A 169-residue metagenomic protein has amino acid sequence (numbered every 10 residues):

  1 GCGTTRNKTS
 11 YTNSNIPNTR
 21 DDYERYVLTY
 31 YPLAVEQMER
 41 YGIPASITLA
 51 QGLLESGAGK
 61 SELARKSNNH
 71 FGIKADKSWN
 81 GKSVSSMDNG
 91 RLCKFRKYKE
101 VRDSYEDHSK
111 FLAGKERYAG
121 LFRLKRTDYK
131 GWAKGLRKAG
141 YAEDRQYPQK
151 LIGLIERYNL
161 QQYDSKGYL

Functional and structural regions predicted by a protein language model:
C2-L169: Catalytic cores of secreted/periplasmic lytic hydrolases that degrade extracellular macromolecules
